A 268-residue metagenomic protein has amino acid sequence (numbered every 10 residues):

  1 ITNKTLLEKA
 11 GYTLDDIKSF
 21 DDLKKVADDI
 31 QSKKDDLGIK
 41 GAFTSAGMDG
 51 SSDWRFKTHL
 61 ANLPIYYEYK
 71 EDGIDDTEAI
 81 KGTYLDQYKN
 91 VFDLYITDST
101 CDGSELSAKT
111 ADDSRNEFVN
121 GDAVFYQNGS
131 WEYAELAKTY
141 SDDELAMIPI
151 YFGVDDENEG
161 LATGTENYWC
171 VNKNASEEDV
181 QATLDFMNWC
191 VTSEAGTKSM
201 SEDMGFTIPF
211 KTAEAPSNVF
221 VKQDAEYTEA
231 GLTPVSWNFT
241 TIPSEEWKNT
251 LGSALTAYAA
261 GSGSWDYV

Functional and structural regions predicted by a protein language model:
I1-L7, G41, D156-A162, T233-T241: A structural signal for short loop-to-beta-strand junctions that line the ligand-binding cleft of periplasmic/secreted
K18-K24, E105-N120: Short helix-initiation/N-cap motifs at beta->coil->alpha
K24-T77, A123: Extracytoplasmic/periplasmic solute-binding protein
V26-D28, D72-A108: Glycine-centered hinge/linker elements that transmit conformational signals in sensory and ligand-binding systems
G47-G50, I65-N90, K138-T139, F152-L161 (+2 more regions): Short, solvent-exposed loop/beta-turn-alpha elements that line the ligand-binding surface or hinge of extracytoplasmic
V124-G129, A146: Paired acidic/hydrophobic, glycine-rich loop segments that form the ligand-binding mouth/hinge of periplasmic-binding
K138-D203, S253: Extracytoplasmic/periplasmic substrate-recognition and gating elements
T163, F206-P209, D224-V268: C-terminal capping/gating helix-and-loop segments adjacent to ligand/active sites or protein-protein/ligand interfaces
